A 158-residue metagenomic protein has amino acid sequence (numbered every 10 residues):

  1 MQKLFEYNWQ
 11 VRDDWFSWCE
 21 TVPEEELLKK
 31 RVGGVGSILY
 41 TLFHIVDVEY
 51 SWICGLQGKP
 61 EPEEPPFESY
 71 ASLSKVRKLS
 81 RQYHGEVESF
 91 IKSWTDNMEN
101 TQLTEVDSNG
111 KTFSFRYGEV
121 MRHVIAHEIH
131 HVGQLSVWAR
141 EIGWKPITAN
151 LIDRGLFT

Functional and structural regions predicted by a protein language model:
M1-Q2: Absolute protein N-terminus
F5-S17, E24-P66, S108-T158: Short, contiguous alpha-helical
T21-P23, W94-T95: Short secondary-structure junctions
K59-E99: Helix-adjacent hinge/juxtasegments
V87-H123: A mid-sequence interfacial segment
